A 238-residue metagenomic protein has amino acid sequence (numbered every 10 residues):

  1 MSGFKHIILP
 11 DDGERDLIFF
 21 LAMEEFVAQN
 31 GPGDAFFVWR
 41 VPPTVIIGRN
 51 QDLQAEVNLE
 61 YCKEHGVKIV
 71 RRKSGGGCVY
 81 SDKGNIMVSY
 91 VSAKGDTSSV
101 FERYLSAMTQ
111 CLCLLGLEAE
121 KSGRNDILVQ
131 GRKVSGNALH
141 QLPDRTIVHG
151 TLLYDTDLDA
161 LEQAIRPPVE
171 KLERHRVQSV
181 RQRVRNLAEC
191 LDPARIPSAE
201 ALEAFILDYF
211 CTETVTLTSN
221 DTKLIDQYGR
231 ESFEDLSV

Functional and structural regions predicted by a protein language model:
M1-E56, L139, V184-E203, L207-V238: Active-site loop/lid in soluble adenylation, ligation, and acyl-transfer enzymes
F36-R40, V79, E118-K121: Short beta-strand
T44, R71-K73, Y80, I127 (+1 more regions): Short glycine- and Lys/Arg-enriched binding-loop motifs that mark or flank ligand-binding interfaces
I47-G48, A55-V57, T156-D157, L161-Q163: Short helix/loop capping segments that flank catalytic or ligand/cofactor-binding pockets
Q51, K73, Y90-K94: Short, histidine-centered active-site or binding-site loop motifs used for metal coordination, general acid-base
V57-V70, R132-K133, N137: Short, hydrophobic/aliphatic alpha-helical segments
E64-M87: A glycine-rich, hydrophobic loop/mini-helix early in the fold
M87-A194, L202, I206, R230-V238: Catalytic beta-strand/loop module used to bind and position nucleotide/cofactor moieties in cofactor-attachment
